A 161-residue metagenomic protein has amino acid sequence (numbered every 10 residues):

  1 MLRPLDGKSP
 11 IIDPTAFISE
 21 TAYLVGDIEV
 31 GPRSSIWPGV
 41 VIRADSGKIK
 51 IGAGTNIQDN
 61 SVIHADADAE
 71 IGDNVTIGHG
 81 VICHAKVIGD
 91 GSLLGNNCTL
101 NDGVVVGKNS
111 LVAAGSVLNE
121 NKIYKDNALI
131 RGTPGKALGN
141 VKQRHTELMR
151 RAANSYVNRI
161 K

Functional and structural regions predicted by a protein language model:
M1-I11, D45-K48, A53, D59-N60 (+1 more regions): Glycine-rich hexapeptide-repeat left-handed beta-helix
M1-V41, V157: Extended, small-residue-rich solenoid/repeat segments and analogous flexible loops that form exposed scaffolds
S19-E20, A44-D45, H64-A65, G95: Thr-Gly-centered strand-to-loop micro-motif
V30, K48-I51, A69-I71: Sequence/structural signature of small/polar-enriched beta-strand/turn repeats that build beta-strand-rich repeat
N60-A69, N74-T76, G80: Blade-loop segments of beta-propeller domains
